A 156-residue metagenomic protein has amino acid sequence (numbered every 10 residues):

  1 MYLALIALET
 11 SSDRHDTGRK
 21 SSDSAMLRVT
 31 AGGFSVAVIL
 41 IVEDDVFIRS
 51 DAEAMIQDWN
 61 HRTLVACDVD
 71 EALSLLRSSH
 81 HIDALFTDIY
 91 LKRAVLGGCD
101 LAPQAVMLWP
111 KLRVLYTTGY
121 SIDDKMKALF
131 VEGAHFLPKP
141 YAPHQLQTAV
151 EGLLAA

Functional and structural regions predicted by a protein language model:
M1-M26: C-terminal catalytic ATP-binding subdomain
Y2, P138-L153: C-terminal output helix
D45-V65: Two-component/phosphorelay signaling modules centered on CheY-like receiver
V65-A84, K92, K125: Acidic, metal-coordinating helix/loop segments flanking the phosphotransfer/catalytic sites of two-component signaling
R77-H80, Q104-L112, L129-E132: Conserved phosphotransfer cores of two-component systems
D88-P103: Conserved phosphotransfer microenvironments
Y120-D124: Negatively charged, flexible loop motifs adjacent to catalytic sites in prokaryotic signal transduction proteins
